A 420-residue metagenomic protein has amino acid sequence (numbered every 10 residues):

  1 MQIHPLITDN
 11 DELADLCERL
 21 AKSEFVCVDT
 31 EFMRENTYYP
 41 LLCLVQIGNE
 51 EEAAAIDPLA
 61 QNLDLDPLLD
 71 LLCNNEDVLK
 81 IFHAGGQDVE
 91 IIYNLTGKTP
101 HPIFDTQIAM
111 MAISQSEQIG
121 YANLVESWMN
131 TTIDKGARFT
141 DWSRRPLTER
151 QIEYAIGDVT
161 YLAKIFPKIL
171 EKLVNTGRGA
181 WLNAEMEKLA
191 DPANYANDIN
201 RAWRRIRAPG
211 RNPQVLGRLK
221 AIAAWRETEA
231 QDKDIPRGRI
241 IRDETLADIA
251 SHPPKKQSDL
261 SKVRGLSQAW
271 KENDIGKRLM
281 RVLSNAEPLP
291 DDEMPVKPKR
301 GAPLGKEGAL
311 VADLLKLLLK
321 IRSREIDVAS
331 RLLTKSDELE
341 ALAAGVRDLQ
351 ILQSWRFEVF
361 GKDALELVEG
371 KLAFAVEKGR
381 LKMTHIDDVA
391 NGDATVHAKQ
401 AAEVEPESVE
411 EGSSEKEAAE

Functional and structural regions predicted by a protein language model:
H4-A14, R19-V28, M33-K172: Conserved DEDDh/DEDDy metal-dependent 3′-5′ exonuclease domain
E149, I169-E420: Accessory DNA-binding and partner-docking regions appended to nucleic-acid-acting proteins, especially the terminal
